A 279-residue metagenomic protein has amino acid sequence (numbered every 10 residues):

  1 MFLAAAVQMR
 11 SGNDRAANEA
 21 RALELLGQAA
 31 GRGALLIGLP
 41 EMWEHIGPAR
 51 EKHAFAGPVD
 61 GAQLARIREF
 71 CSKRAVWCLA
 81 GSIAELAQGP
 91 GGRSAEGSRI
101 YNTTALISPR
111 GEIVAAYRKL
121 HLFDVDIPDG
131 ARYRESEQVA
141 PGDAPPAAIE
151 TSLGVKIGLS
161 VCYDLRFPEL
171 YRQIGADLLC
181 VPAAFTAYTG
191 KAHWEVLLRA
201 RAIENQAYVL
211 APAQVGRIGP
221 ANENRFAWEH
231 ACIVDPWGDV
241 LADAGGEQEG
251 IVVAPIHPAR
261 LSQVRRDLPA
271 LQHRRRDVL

Functional and structural regions predicted by a protein language model:
M1-A5: Extreme N-terminal starter segment of soluble prokaryotic enzymes
Q8-D14: Short polar catalytic/cofactor-binding loops
R15, L23-R110, A116-R118, V125 (+1 more regions): Cys-nucleophile CN-hydrolase/nitrilase-fold catalytic domain and related Cys-dependent amidase chemistry that acts on
V59-L79, K156, V161, L165-G250: CN hydrolase (nitrilase-like) catalytic-core segments centered on the catalytic cysteine and neighboring Lys/Glu
A80-S82, N102-L106, A147-I149, A231-I233 (+1 more regions): Short beta-strand scaffold segments in enzyme catalytic cores
G89-I174, A187-V196, A200, D267-A270: Active-site catalytic loop in hydrolytic enzyme cores
T103, A115-K119, V181, D243 (+1 more regions): Residue-level detector of high-confidence beta-strand sites
R260-L279: A conserved C-terminal secondary-structure "cap"
